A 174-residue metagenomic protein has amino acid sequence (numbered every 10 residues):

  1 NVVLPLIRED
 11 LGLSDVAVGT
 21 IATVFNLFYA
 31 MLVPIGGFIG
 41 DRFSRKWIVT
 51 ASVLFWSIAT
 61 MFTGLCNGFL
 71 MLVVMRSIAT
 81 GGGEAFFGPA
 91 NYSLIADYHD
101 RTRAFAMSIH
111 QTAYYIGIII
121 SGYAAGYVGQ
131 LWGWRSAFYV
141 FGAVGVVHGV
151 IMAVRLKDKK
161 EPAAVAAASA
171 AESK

Functional and structural regions predicted by a protein language model:
N1-D15, G36: Extracytoplasmic
T20-L27, L54, S108-I116: Transmembrane alpha-helical cores of Major Facilitator Superfamily
N26-P34, I118-I119: Residue-level signature of mid-helix packing/kink "hotspots" within the transmembrane helices of 12-pass Major
M31-L70: Conserved MFS/SLC helix-loop-helix module at the cytosolic interface between two early adjacent transmembrane helices
M75-Y114: Cytoplasmic helix-loop-helix junction between adjacent transmembrane helices in 12-TM secondary transporters
H110, Y114-D158: Helix-loop-helix hairpin linking two adjacent transmembrane segments in secondary transporters
V154-K174: Flexible cytoplasmic inter-helical loops of multi-pass small-molecule transporters
